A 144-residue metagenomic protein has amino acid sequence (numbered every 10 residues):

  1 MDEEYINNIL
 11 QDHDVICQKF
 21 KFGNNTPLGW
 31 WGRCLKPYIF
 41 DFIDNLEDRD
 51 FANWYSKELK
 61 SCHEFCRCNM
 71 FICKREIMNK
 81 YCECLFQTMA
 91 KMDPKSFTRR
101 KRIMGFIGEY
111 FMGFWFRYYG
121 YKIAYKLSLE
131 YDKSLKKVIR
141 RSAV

Functional and structural regions predicted by a protein language model:
M1-V144: ER/Golgi luminal nucleotide-sugar-dependent glycosyltransferases, focusing on the catalytic module
